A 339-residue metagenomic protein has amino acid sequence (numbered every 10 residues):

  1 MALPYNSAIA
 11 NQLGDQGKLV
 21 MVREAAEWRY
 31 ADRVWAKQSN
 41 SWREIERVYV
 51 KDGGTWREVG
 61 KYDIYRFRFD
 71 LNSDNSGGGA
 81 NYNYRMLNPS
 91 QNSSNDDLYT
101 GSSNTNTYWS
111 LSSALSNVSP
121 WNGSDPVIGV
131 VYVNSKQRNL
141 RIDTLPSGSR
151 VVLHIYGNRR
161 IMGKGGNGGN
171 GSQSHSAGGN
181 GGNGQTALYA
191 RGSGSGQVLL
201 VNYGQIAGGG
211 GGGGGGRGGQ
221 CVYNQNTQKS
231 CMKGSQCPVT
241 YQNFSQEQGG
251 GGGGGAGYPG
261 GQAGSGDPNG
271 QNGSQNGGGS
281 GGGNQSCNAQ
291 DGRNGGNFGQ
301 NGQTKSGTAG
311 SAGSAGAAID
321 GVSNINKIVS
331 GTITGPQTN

Functional and structural regions predicted by a protein language model:
M1-P126, I325-N339: Enriched but not universal
I9, I64-R66, L71-Y99, V127-K136 (+2 more regions): Glycine-centric low-complexity/flexibility signal
R47, V152-H154, A318: Generic detector of isolated residues embedded in canonical secondary-structure elements
S116-S124, L145-P146, G192-G196: Extracellular and analogous surface-interaction loops
S124-G129, S149: A generic structural motif
R138-L140: Surface-exposed ligand/attachment interfaces on beta-rich extracellular proteins
T144-Y156: Beta-solenoid repeat scaffold
